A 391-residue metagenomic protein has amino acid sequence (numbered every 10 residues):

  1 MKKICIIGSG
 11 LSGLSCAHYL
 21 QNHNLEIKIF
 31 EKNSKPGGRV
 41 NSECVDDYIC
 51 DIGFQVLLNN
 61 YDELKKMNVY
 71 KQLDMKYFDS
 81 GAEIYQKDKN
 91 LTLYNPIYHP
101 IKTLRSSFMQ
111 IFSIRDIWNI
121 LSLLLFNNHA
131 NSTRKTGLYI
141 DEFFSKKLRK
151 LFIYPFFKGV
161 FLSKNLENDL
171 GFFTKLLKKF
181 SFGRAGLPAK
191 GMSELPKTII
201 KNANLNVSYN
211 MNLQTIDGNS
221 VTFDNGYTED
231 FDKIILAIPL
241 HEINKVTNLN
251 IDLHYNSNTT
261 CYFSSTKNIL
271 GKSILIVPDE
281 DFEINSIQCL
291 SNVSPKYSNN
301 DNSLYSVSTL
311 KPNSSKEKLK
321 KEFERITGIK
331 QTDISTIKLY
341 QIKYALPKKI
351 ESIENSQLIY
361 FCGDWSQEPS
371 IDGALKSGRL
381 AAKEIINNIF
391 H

Functional and structural regions predicted by a protein language model:
K2-I29, A382: N-terminal Rossmann-like FAD-binding beta1-loop-alpha1 element of flavoenzymes
L11-S12, P36, S377: Hydrophobic/small residue at the entry helix of a nucleotide-binding pocket
Q21-V45: Glycine-rich FAD pyrophosphate-binding loop
S42-K66: N-terminal glycine-rich dinucleotide-binding loop that anchors FAD/FMN and/or NAD(P) in oxidoreductases
N60-K65, V69-D169, K179-F182: Mobile amphipathic helical/loop "lid" adjacent to a hydrophobic cofactor/ligand pocket
F173-E229, K233: Helical element adjacent to the flavin cofactor pocket in flavoenzyme catalytic cores
Q214-I326: Mid-domain catalytic core of redox enzymes that form a hydrophobic substrate pocket/lid adjacent to a catalytic redox
P295-H391: Conserved flavin/dinucleotide-binding core of flavoenzymes
